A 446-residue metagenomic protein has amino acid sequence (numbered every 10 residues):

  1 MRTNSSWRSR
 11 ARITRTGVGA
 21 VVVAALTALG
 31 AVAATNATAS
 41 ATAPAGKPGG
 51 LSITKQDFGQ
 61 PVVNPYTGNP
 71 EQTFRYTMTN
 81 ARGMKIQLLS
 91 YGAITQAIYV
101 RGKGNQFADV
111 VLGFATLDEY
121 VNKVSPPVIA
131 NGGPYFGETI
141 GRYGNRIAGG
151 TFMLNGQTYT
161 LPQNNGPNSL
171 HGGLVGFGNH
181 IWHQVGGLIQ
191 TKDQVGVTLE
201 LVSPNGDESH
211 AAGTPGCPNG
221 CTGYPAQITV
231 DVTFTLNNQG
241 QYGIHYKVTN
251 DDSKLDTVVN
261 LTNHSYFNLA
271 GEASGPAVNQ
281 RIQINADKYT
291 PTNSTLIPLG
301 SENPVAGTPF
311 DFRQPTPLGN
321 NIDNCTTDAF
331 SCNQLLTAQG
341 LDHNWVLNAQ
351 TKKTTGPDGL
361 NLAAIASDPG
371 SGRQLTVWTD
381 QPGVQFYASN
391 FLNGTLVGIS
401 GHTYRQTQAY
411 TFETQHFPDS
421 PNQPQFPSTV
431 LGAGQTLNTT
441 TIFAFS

Functional and structural regions predicted by a protein language model:
R2-A41: Secretory targeting and sorting signals
G46-M84, L89-S446: An exposed, glycine/acidic-rich loop-and-rim segment of catalytic or binding clefts
